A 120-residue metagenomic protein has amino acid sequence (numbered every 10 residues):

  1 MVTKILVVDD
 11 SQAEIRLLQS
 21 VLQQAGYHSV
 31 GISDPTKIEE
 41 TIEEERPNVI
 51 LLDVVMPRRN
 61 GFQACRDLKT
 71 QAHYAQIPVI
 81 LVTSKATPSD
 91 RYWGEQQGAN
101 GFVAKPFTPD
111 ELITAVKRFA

Functional and structural regions predicted by a protein language model:
R16-Q24: Charged docking surfaces used in two-component/phosphorelay signaling
G26-D34, T41: Short hydrophobic/Thr-rich beta-strand motif most characteristic of the beta2 strand and flanking loop of CheY-like
E45-L51: Active-site beta3 strand of CheY-like receiver
P57-R58, T87, P106: The feature encodes the CheY-like receiver
F107-V116: C-terminal output helix
